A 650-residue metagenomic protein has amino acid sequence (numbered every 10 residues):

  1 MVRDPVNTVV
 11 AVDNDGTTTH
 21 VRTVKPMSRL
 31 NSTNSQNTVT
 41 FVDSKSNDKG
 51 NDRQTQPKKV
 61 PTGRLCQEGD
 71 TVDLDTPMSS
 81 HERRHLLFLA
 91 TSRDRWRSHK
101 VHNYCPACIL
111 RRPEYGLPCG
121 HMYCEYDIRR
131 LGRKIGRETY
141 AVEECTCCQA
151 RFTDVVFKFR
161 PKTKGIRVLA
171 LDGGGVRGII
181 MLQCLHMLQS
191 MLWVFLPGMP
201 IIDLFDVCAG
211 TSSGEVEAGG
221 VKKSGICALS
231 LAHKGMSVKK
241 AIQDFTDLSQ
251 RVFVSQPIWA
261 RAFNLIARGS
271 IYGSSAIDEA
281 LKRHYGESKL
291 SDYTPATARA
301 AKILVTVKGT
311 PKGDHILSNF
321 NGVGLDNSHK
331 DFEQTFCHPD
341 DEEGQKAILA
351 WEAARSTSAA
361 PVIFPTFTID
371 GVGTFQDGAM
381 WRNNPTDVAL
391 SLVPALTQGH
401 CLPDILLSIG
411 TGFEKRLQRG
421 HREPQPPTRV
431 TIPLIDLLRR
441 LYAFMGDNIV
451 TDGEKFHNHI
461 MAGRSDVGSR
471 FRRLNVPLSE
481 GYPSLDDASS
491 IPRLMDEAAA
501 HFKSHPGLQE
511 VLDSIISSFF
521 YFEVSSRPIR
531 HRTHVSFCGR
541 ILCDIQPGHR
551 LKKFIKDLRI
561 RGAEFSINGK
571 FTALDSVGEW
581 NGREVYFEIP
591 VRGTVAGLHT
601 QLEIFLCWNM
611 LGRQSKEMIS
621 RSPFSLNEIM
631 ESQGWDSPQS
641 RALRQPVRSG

Functional and structural regions predicted by a protein language model:
V2-P5, N14, R29-S35, F41-D43 (+1 more regions): Conserved catalytic cores and adjacent C-terminal regulatory segments of lipid-metabolizing esterases/lipases
V9-A11, T18-V21: Short linear proline/tyrosine/threonine-rich motifs used for host-factor recruitment and membrane trafficking/assembly
H20-P26, I604: Long C-terminal appendages of very large multidomain proteins
